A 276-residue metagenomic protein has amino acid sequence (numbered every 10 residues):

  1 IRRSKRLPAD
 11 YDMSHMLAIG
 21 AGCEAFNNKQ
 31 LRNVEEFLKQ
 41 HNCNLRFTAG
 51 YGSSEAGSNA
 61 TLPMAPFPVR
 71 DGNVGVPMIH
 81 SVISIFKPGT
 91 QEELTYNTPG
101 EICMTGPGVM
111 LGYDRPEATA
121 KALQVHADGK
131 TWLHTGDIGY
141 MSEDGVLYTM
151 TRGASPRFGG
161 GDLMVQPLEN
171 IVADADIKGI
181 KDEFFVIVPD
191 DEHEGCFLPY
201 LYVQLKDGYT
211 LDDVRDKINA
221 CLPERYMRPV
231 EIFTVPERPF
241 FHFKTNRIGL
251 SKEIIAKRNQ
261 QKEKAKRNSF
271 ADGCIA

Functional and structural regions predicted by a protein language model:
R2-R70, V82: Gly/Ser/Thr-rich phosphate-binding loop
C23-F26, Q91, L111, K206: Glycine-/small-residue-rich active-site loops that bind phosphorylated ligands and cofactors
F47, I83, D182-F185, V230-I232: Generic structural signal for residues in well-ordered beta-strands
D71-P77, G129-K130: Short Gly/Pro-enriched turn/cap motifs at secondary-structure boundaries
V82-T90, D137, V235-H242: Active-site and channel-lining beta-strand-loop segments that bind or position nucleotide-derived/phosphorylated
S84-M104, A122, Y140-D144, L211: Conserved beta-loop-beta connector loops within the AMP-binding
G106, L111-G112, A120-K121, K130-T131 (+2 more regions): AMP-binding/adenylate-forming catalytic core of the ANL superfamily
F185-P189, P199-Q204, V214-A276: Conserved C-terminal "lid"/linker of ANL adenylate-forming enzymes
